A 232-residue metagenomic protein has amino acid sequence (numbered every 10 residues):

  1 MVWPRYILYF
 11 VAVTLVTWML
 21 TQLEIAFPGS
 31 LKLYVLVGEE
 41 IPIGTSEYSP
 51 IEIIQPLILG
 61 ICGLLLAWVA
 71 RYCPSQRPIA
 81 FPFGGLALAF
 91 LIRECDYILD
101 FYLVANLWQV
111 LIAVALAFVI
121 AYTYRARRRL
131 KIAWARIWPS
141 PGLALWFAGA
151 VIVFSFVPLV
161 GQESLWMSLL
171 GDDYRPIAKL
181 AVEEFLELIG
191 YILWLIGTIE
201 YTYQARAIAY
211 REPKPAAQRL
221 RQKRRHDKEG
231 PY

Functional and structural regions predicted by a protein language model:
P4-F10, P74-L86, P141-F147: Membrane-interfacial loop-to-transmembrane alpha-helix junctions, especially the N-terminal start
A12-L15, Q55-A67, I112-R127, F185-Y201: Hydrophobic cores of alpha-helical transmembrane segments in multi-pass inner/ER membrane proteins, independent
V13-L31, P158: Alpha-helical transmembrane segments of multi-pass membrane proteins
L36-Y48, L65-I79, D173: Short juxtamembrane and helix-loop transition motifs at transmembrane-helix boundaries in membrane proteins
E39-I54, Y174-L188: Short aromatic-rich membrane-water interface segments that cap or initiate transmembrane helices in multi-pass membrane
W68-P78, R128-P141: Membrane-interface helix-boundary motifs at transmembrane edges
L86-P139: Membrane-proximal helix-loop-helix units in multi-pass membrane proteins
S155-S168, V182-K223: C-terminal transmembrane-bundle signature of multipass membrane proteins, characterized by strong activation on
